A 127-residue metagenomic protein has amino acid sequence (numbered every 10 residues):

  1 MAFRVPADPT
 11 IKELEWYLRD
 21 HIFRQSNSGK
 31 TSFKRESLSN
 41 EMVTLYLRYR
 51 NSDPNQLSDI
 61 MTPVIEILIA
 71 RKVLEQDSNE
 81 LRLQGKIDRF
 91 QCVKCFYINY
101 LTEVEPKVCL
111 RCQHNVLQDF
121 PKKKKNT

Functional and structural regions predicted by a protein language model:
M1, N40-M42, S78: Charged, low-complexity interaction segments
A2-F33: Positively charged, polyanion-binding regions of nucleic-acid-associated proteins
T10-R19, M42, Q76, R89-Q91 (+1 more regions): Generic alpha-helical hydrophobic packing signal
I11-W16, Y49-S78: Charge-enriched amphipathic alpha-helical scaffolds
I22, M42, Y46, I65-I69: Hydrophobic, Leu/Ile/Phe/Ala-enriched alpha-helical segments that form helix-helix packing faces
S28-R50: Short acidic, hydrophobic short linear motifs in intrinsically disordered regions
Q76-T127: Cys/His-clustered metal-coordination modules, chiefly Zn-binding fingers
